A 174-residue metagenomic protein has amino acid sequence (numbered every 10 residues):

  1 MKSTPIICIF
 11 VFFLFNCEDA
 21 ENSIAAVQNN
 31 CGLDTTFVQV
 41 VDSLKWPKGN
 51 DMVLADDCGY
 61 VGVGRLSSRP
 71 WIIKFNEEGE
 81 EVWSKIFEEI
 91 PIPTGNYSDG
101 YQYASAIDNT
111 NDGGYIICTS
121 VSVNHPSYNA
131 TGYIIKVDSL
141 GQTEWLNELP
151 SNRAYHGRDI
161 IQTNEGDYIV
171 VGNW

Functional and structural regions predicted by a protein language model:
K2-C8: Sec-dependent signal peptide recognition, specifically the positively charged N-region followed immediately by
F13-N16: C-terminal motif of bacterial Sec signal peptides marking the signal peptidase cleavage site
E18-W174: A sequence-level/structural motif corresponding to short, flexible coil/turn segments enriched in small polar residues
